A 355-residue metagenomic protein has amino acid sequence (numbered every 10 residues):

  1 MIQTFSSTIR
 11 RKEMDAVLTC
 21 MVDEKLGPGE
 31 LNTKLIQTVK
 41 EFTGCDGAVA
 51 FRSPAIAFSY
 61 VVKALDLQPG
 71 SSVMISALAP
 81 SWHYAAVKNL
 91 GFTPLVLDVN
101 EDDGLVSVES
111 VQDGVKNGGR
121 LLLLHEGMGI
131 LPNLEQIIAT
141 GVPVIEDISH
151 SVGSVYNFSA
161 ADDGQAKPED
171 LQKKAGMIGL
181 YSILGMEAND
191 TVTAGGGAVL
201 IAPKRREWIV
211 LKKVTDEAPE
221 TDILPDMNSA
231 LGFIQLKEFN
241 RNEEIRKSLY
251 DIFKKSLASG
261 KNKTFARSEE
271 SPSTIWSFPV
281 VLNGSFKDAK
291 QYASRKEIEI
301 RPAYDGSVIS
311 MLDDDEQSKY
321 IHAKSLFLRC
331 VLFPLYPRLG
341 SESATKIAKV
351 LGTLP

Functional and structural regions predicted by a protein language model:
M1-A64, Q68, G340-K346, L351-P355: Conserved PLP-binding active-site segment in aminotransferase class I/II-type PLP enzymes
N32-Q37, F42-V49, L121-H125, R206-P355: PLP-dependent aminotransferase class I/II
A57-V62, H83, A198, G232: Buried hydrophobic packing segments
V61, A86, N133-I137, K346: A short acidic, amphipathic alpha-helical/loop segment
V61-G114, Y292-A293: Conserved PLP-anchoring active-site segment centered on the Schiff-base-forming lysine
M74, L95, I145-D147, I183 (+2 more regions): Structural detector of well-ordered beta-strand residues that form the stable sheet scaffold of enzyme domains
D102-A194, L200-R206, L332: Active-site phosphate-binding strand-loop segment of PLP-dependent enzymes
